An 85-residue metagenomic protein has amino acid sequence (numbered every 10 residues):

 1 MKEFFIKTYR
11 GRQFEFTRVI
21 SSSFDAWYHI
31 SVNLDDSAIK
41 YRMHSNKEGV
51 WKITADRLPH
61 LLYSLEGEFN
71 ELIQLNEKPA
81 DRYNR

Functional and structural regions predicted by a protein language model:
M1-S22: Negatively charged, low-complexity tracts enriched in Asp/Glu with abundant Ser/Thr
F4, W27-H29, K40: Exposed beta-strand and adjacent loop surfaces of beta-rich binding modules that mediate intermolecular recognition
R10-Q13, D35-I39: Short acidic/polar mixed-charge low-complexity motifs
R12, F24-A26, K47-G49: Beta-strand-connecting loop/turn residues
R18, I30-V32, M43, A55: Residue-level recognition of conserved beta-strand positions in structured domain cores
S22-D35: Short, surface-exposed, low-complexity cationic segments
A38-R85: Acidic, low-complexity intrinsically disordered segments
